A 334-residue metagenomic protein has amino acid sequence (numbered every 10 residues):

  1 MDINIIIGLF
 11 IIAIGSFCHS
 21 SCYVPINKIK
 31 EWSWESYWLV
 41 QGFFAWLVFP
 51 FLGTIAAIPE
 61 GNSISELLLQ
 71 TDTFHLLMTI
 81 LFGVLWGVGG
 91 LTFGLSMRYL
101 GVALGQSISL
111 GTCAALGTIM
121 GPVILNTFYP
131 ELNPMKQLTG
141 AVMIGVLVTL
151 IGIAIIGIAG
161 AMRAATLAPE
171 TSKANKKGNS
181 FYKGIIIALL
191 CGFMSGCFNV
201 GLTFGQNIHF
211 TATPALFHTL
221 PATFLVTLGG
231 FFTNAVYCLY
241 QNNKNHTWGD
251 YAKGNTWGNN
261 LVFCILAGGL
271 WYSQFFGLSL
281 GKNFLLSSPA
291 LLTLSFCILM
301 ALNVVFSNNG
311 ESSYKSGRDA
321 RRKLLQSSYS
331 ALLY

Functional and structural regions predicted by a protein language model:
M1-Y334: Polytopic alpha-helical membrane proteins, predominantly small-molecule transporters/carriers
